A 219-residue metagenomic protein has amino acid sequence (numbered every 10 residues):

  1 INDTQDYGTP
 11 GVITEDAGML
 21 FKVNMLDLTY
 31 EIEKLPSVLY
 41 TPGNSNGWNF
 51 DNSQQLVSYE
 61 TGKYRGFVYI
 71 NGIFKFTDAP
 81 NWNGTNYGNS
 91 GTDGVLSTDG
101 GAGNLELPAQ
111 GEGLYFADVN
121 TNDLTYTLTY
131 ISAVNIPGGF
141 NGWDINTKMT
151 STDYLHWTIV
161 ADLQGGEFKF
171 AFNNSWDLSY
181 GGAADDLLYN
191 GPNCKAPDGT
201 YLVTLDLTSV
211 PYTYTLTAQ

Functional and structural regions predicted by a protein language model:
I1-Q219: Insoluble glucan recognition modules
